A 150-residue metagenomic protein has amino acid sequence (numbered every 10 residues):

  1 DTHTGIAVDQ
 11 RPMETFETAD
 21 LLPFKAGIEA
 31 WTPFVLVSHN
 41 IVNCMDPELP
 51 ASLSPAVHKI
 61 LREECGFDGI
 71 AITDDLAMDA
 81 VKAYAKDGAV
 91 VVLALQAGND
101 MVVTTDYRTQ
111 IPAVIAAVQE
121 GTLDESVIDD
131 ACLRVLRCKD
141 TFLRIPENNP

Functional and structural regions predicted by a protein language model:
D1-V127, R134-R137: Second-shell residues forming the walls of enzyme active-site clefts
E120-I128, T141-P150: Acidic, glycine-enriched loop/beta-strand segments at the rims of small-molecule binding/catalytic pockets
